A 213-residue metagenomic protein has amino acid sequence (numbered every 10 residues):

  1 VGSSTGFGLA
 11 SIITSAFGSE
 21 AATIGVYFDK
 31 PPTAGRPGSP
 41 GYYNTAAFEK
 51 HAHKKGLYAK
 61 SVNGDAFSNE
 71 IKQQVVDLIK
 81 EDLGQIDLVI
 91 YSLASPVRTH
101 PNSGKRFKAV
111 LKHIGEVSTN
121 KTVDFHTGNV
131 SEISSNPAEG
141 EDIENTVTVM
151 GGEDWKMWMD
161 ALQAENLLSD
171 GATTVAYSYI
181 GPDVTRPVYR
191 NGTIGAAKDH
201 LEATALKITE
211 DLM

Functional and structural regions predicted by a protein language model:
V1-F28, P32: Canonical Rossmann dinucleotide-binding motif of NAD(H)/NADP(H)-dependent dehydrogenases/reductases, specifically
G2-L9, F67-N69, A94-R98, I180-V184: Gly/Ser/Thr-rich loops at beta-strand to alpha-helix junctions that form or flank small-molecule/cofactor-binding
I13-S19, V76-G84, L167, T193-A196 (+1 more regions): Short, surface-exposed basic-aromatic patches at helix termini and helix-loop junctions that form
E20-A59, D65: Glycine-rich phosphate-binding loop and adjoining beta1-alpha1-beta2 segment of Rossmann-like nucleotide-binding folds
A21, D87, A172: Conserved acidic residues
K60, Q74-S103: A glycine-rich helix->loop->beta "capping" turn within Rossmann-like NAD(P)(H)-dependent oxidoreductase domains
N63-V75: The beta1-alpha1 cofactor-binding region of Rossmann-like NAD(H)/NADP(H)-dependent oxidoreductases
K108-M213: Catalytic loop of short-chain dehydrogenase/reductase
